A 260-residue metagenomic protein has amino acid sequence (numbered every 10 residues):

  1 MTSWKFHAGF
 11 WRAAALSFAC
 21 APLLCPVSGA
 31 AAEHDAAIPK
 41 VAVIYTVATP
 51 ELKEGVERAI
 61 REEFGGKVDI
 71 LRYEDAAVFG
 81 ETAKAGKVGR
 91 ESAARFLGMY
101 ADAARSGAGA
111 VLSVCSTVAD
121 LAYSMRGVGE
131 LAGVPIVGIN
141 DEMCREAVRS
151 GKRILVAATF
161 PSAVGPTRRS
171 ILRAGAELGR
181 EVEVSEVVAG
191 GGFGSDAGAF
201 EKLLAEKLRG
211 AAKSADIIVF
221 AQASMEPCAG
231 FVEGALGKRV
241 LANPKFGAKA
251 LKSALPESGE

Functional and structural regions predicted by a protein language model:
T2-A15: Bacterial N-terminal signal peptides that target proteins for export
A13-P26: Bacterial N-terminal signal peptides
V27-A31: Sec/Tat signal peptide C-region and signal peptidase I cleavage site
A32-E260: Non-catalytic structural scaffold of enzyme domains
